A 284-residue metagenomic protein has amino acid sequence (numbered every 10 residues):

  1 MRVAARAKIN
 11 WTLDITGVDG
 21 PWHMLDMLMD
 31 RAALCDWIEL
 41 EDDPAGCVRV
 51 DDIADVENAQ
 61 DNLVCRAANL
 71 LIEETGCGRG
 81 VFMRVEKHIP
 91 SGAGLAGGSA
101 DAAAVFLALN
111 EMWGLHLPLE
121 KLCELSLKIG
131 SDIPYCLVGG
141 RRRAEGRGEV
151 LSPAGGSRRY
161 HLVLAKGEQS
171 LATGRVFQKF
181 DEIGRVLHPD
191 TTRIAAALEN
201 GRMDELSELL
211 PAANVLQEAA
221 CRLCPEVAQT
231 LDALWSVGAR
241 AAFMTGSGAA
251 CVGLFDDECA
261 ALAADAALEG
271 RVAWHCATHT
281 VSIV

Functional and structural regions predicted by a protein language model:
M1-A93, N110-E111, L115-E120, S157 (+1 more regions): ATP-binding N-lobe of GHMP and related small-molecule kinases
W11, I38-L40, V64, G98 (+5 more regions): Residue-level signal for inorganic ion chemistry
D26-M29, I133, E149-G155: A generic local secondary-structure boundary/capping motif
P44-E57, V105, L127, R202-A213: Short, basic/glycine-rich phosphate-binding loops at helix/coil junctions that contact nucleotide phosphates
V48, V138, R143-A241, D256-E269 (+1 more regions): Conserved, helical-rich catalytic subdomain that frames metal- and/or nucleotide-binding sites in enzyme alpha/beta
R84-W113, S131, R240-F255: Glycine/serine-rich anion-binding loops at beta->alpha junctions that coordinate negatively charged ligand groups
A102, F106-R143, V150: Contiguous, small/hydrophobic- and glycine-enriched helical/loop subdomains that border and often "cap" functional
